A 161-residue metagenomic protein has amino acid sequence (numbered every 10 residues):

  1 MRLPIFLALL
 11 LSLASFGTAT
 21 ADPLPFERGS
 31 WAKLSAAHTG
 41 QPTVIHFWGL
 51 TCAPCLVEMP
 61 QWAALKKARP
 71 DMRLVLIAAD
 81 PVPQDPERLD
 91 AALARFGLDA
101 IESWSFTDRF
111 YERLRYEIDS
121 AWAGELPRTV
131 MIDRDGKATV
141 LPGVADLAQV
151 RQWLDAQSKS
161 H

Functional and structural regions predicted by a protein language model:
P4-S15: Bacterial N-terminal signal peptides
G17-P23: Boundary at the C-terminal end of the N-terminal hydrophobic targeting segment
P23-T43: A short beta-strand-turn-helix
T39-T43, P70-R73, D99-I101: Loop/turn elements at helix/coil->beta-strand transitions in domains of secreted/extracellular proteins
H46-C52: Aromatic-flanked redox-active Cys/Sec active sites in thiol-based oxidoreductases, especially the WC-centered
V57-F96, Y111-L114: Structural microenvironment flanking redox-active thiols in thiol-disulfide oxidoreductases
L93-L126: Short, internal strand/loop/helix patches that form the active-site neighborhood or redox-interaction surface
L126-H161: Thiol-/selenol-based redox modules, centered on thioredoxin-like and closely related oxidoreductase domains
